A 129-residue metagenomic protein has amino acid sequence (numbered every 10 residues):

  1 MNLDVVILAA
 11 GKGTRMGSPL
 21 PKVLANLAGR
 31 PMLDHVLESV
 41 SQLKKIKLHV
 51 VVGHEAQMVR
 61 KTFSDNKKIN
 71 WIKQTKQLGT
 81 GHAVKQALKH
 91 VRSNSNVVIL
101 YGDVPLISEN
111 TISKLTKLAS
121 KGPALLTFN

Functional and structural regions predicted by a protein language model:
M1-S18, L48: N-terminal nucleotide-binding beta1-loop-alpha1 segment
V5-I7, H49-V50, V98-I99, L125-L126: Structural beta-sheet core signal
G11, D103, N129: Active-site glycine-centered loops adjacent to acidic/histidine catalytic or metal-binding residues that shape
L20-N26: Short glycine-enriched, charge-decorated loop/helix-capping segments at active-site entrances that position
N26, K73, L125-T127: Structural signal for conserved beta-strand scaffold positions within catalytic alpha/beta enzyme cores
R30-G102, L106-K114: Conserved N-terminal catalytic core of the sugar/cofactor nucleotidyltransferase
N110-N129: Conserved donor-nucleotide/metal-binding helix-loop-beta segment in metal-dependent transferases, i.e., the alpha-helix
